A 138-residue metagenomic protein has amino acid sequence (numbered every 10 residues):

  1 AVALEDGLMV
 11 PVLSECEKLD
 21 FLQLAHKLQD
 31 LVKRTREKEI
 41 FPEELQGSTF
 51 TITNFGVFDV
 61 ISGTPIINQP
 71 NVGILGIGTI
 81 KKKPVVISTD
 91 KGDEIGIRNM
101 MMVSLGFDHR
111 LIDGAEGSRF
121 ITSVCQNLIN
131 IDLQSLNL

Functional and structural regions predicted by a protein language model:
A1-L138: C-terminal catalytic/motor cores of large multi-domain enzyme assemblies
